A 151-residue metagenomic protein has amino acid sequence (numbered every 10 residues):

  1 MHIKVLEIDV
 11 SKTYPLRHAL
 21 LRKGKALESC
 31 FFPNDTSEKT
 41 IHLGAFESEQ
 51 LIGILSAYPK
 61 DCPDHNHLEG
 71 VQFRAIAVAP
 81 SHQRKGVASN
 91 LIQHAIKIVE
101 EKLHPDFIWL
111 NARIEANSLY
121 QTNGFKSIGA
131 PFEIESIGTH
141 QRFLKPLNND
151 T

Functional and structural regions predicted by a protein language model:
M1-F32, T36-I52: Short amphipathic alpha-helix that is part of the acyltransferase structural core
G44, Q50-D61, Q72-A77: Conserved beta-strand in the GNAT
K60-F73, Q83, K102-D106, I137: A conserved beta-turn-beta hairpin within the catalytic core of GNAT-like acetyltransferases that forms part
R74, A79-P80, N111-R113: Residue-level recognition of the GNAT/N-acetyltransferase active site
V78, R84-K97: Conserved acetyl-CoA-binding loop-helix of GNAT-fold acetyltransferases
I92, V99-A112: Conserved GNAT acetyl-CoA-binding A-motif
W109-N111, Q121, K126-R142: Conserved catalytic-core motifs of GNAT/GCN5-like acyltransferases
